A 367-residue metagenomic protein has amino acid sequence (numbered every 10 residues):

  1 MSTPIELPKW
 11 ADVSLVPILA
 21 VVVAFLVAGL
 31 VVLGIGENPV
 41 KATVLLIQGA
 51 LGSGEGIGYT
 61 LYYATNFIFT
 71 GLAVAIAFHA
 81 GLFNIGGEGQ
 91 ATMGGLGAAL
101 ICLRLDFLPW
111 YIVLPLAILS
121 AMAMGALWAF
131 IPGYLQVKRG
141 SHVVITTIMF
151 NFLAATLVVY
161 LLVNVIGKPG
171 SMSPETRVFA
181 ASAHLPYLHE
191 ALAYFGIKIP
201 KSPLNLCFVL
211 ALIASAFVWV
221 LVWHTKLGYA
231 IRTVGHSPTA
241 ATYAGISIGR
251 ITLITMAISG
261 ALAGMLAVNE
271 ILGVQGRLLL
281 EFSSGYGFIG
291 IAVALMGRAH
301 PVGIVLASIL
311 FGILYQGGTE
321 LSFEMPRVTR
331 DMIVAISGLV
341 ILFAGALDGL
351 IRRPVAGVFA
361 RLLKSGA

Functional and structural regions predicted by a protein language model:
M1-V23, G29, L33, A216 (+3 more regions): Cytosolic-side transmembrane-helix boundaries in multi-pass membrane proteins
S2-T70, Y111-I112, L116, K198-K201: Membrane-interfacial amphipathic/re-entrant helices at transmembrane-helix boundaries
P4-L15, F78-G87, P109-A183, L221-K226 (+2 more regions): Short loop segments and helix-boundary regions at transmembrane helix junctions of multi-pass inner-membrane proteins
P17-L33, T70-V74, G95, A99-I101 (+8 more regions): Hydrophobic core segments of alpha-helical transmembrane domains in multi-pass membrane transport and ion-translocation
L30-I35, L45-L105, I118, M122-S141 (+5 more regions): Single transmembrane alpha-helix segments in multi-pass membrane proteins
G54, T147, N151-H224, R277 (+3 more regions): Transmembrane helix-bundle core of multi-pass membrane transporters and related energy-transducing complexes
A191-R277, P301-V302, L306: Helix-loop-helix "hairpin" substructures at the membrane interface of multi-pass membrane proteins
A257-G338: Transmembrane alpha-helical segments in multi-pass inner-membrane proteins
